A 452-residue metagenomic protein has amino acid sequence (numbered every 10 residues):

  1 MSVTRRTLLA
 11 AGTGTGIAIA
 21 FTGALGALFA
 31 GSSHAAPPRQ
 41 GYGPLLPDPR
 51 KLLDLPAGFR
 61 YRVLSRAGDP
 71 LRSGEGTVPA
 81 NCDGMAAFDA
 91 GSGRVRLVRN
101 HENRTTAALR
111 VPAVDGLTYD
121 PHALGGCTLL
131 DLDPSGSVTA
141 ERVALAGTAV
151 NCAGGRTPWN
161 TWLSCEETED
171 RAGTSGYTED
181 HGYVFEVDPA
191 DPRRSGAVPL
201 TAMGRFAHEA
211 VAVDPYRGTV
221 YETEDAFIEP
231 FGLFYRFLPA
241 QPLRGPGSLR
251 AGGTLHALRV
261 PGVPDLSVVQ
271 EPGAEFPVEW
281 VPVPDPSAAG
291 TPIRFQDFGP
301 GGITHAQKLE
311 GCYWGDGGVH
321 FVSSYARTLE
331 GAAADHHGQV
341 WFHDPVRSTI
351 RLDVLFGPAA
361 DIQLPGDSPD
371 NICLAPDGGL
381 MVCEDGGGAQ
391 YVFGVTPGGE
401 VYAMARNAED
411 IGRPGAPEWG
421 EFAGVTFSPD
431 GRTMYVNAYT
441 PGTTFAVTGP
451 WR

Functional and structural regions predicted by a protein language model:
M1-I19: N-terminal secretory signal peptides and thylakoid transit peptides that target proteins across membranes
G23-A57, Y61: C-terminal segment of N-terminal export signals and the immediately downstream linker at the start of the mature
D89-S92, T157-P158, P215-Y216, W314-D316 (+2 more regions): Residue-level detector of Asp-centered blade-edge/turn motifs that repeat once per structural unit in beta-propeller
L124-L132, E179-A190, Y235-P239, G338-D344 (+1 more regions): Beta-propeller blade signature
L266-I350: Beta-propeller domains
S323-Y325, I362-E400: Loop/turn-rich, solvent-exposed surfaces of beta-rich toroidal or solenoidal domains
F356-D370, E400-F427: Conserved blade-ending motifs and adjacent loop-strand segments that build the rim/top face of beta-propeller domains
T426-R452: Blade-level signature of beta-propeller repeat domains, shared across WD40, Kelch, NHL, RCC1 and BNR/Asp-box propellers
